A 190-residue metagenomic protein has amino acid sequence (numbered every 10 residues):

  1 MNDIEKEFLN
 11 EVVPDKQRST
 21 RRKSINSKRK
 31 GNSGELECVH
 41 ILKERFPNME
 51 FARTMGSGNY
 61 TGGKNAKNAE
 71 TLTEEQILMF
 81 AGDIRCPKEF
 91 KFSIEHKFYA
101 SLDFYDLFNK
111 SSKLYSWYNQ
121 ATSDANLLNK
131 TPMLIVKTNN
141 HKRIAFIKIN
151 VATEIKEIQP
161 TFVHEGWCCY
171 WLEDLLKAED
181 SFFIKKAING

Functional and structural regions predicted by a protein language model:
N2-G190: Catalytic phosphate/metal-binding cores of nucleic-acid and nucleotide-processing enzymes, i.e., regions that mediate
